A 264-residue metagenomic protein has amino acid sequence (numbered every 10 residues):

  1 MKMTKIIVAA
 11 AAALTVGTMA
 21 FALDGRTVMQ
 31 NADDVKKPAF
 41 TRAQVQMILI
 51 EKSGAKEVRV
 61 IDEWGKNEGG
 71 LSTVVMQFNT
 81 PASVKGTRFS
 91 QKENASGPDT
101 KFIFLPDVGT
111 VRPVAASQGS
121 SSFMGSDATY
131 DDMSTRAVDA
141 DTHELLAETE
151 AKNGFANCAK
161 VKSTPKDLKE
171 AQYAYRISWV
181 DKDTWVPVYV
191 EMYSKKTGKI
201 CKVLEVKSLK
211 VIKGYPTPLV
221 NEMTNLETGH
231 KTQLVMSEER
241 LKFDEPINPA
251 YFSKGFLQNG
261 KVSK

Functional and structural regions predicted by a protein language model:
M1-A10: Bacterial N-terminal signal peptides that target proteins for export
V16-A22: Sec/Tat signal peptide C-region and signal peptidase I cleavage site
L23, R42, M47-G54, D132-S134 (+3 more regions): Mature-chain termini and adjacent capping regions
L23-D107: N-terminal mature ectodomain segment of secretory-pathway/periplasmic proteins
R26, E57, M133-A147, G198-V203: A short, amphipathic edge element
D62-K66, T142-K152, K207-L209: Short amphipathic beta-strand and strand-loop transition segments with alternating hydrophobic
N79, S90, T100-F104, T110-V114 (+2 more regions): Gly/Pro-enriched, hydrophobic low-complexity segments that function as extracytoplasmic propeptides/linkers
S253-K264: Short, low-complexity, Pro/Ser/Thr/Gly-rich segments in the mature regions of secreted, periplasmic
